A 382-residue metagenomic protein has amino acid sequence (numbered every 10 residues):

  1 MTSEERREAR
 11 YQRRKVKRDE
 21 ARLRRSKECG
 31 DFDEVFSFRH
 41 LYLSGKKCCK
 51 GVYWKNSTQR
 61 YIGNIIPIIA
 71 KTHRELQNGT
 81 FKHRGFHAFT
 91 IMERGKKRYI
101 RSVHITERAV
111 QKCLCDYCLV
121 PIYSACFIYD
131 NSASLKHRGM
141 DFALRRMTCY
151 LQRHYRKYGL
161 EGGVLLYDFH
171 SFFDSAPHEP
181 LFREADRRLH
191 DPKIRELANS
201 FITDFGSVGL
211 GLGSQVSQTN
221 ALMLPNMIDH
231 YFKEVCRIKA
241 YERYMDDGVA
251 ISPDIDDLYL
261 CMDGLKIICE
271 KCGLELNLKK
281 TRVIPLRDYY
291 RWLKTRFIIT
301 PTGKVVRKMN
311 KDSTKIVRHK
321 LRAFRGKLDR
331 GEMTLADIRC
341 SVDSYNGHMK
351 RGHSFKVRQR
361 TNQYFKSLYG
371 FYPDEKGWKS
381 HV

Functional and structural regions predicted by a protein language model:
M1-A70, K379-V382: Non-catalytic, polymerase-adjacent accessory regions of viral genome-replication enzymes
M1-K17, V103, R108, K112 (+5 more regions): Right-hand nucleic-acid polymerase module
K27-F32, C115-D174: Active-site-proximal segment of RNA-dependent polymerases
S37, E75-K96, A109, D191-D204: Reverse-transcriptase-like RNA-dependent polymerase core
R84-F86, E242-D246, K279: Short Gly/Ser/Thr- and Asp/Glu-enriched loop/turn motifs at secondary-structure junctions
K97-I128, S207-E234: Conserved pre-motif C helix in the palm subdomain of viral-like polymerases
T148-M245, V249-G264, I268, L274 (+2 more regions): Conserved polymerase palm-domain catalytic core
